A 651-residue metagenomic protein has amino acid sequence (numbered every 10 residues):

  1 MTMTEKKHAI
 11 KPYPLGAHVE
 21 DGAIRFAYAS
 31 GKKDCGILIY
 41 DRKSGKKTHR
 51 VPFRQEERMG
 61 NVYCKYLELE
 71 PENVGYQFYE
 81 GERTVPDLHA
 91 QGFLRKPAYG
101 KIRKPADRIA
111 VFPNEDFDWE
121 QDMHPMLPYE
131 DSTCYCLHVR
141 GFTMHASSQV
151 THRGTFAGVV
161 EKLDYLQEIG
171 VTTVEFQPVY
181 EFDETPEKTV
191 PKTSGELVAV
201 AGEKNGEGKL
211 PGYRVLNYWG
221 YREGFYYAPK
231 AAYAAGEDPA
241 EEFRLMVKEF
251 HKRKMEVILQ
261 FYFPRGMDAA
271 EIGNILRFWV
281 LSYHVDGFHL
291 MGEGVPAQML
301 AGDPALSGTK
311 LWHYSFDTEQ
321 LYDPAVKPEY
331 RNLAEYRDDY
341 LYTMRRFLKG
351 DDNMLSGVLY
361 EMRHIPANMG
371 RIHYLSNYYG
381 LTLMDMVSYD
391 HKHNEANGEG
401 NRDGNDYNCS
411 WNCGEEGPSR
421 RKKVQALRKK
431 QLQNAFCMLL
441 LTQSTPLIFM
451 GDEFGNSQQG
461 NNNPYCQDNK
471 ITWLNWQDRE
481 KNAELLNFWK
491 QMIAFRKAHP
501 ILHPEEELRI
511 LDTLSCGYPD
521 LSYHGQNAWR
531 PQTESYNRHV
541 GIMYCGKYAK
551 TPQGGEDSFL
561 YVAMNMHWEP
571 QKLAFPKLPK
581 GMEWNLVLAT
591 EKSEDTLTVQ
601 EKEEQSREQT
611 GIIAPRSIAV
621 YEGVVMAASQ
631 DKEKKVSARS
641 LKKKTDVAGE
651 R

Functional and structural regions predicted by a protein language model:
M1-Y135, R140, E161, L166 (+5 more regions): Carbohydrate-interacting/catalytic domains
R103-K104, H284, A297, A301-S457 (+6 more regions): Conserved alpha/beta catalytic core and glycan-binding cleft of carbohydrate-active enzymes
T133-Y135, V174-F176, V257-L259, F288 (+2 more regions): Hydrophobic faces of well-ordered beta-strands that scaffold small-molecule active sites in alpha/beta enzyme cores
R140-E175, E181: A conserved hydrophobic secondary-structure block that centers on an alpha-helix together with its immediately flanking
S148-V150, P186-K252, F263-S282, A396-G417 (+1 more regions): Aromatic- and acidic-residue-enriched carbohydrate-binding clefts of CAZyme catalytic domains
G154-Y165, M267-V280, L432-F436: Short, acidic/polar
Q167-P211, G380, M384, S388-K392: Carboxylate/His-rich catalytic cores and anion/metal-binding grooves
E241-E242, K248-L321: Active-site neighborhood of glycoside hydrolase catalytic domains
